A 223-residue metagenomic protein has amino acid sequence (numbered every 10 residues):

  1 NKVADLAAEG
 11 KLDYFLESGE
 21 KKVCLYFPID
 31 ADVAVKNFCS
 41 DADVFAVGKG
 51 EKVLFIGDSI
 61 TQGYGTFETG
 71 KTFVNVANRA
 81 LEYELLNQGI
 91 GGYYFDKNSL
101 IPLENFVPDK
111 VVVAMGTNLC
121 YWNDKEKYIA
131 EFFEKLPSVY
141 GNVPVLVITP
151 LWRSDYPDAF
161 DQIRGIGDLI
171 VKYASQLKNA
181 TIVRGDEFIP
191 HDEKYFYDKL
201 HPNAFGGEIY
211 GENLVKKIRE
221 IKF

Functional and structural regions predicted by a protein language model:
N1-V53, K194-F196, V215, R219-F223: N-terminal secretory targeting modules
E51-V74: Catalytic nucleophile-elbow at a beta strand-turn-alpha helix junction centered on a G-D-S/GDSL motif, marking
L54-I56, L86, V111: Conserved beta-strand elements of the Class I
D58-I60, I90, T117: Active-site metal-binding loops of divalent metal-dependent hydrolases
F67-V76, Q162-L169: Short, solvent-exposed amphipathic alpha-helices that sit in or adjacent to ligand/effector-binding or catalytic
V74-N87, K172: Short helix-loop-beta junction
Y83-K97: Short connector loops at secondary-structure junctions
Y93, K97-F223: Alpha-helical cap/lid subdomain in secreted, periplasmic, or secretory-pathway luminal O-acyl-processing enzymes
